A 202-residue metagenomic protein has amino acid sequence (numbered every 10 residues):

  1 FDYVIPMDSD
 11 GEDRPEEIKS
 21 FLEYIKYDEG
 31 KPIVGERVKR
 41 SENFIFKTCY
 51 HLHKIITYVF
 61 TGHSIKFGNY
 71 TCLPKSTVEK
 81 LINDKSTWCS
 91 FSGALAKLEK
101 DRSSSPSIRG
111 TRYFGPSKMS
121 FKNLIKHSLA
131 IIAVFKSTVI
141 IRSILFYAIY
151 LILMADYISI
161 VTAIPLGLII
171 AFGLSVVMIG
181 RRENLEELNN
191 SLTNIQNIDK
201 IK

Functional and structural regions predicted by a protein language model:
F1, D28-E29, Y147-Y150: Short, charged helix-to-loop "capping" segments that act as catalytic/coupling loops
F1-S9, E183: Short intrinsically disordered, low-complexity coil segments enriched in acidic
Y3-P6, P15-C89, T111-G115: Acceptor/aglycone-binding surface of glycosyltransferases and processive sugar-polymer synthases
G11-D13: Acidic metal-phosphate-binding loop of nucleotide-sugar-dependent transferases
I25, S76-T138: Catalytic donor/gating beta->alpha subdomain of glycosyltransferases that bind UDP-sugars
K39, T71-P74, L95-E99, Y113 (+3 more regions): Residue-level signal for alpha-helical context at structural boundaries
F46-T61, N123-S137, I141: Short hydrophobic helices that act as membrane-entry/anchoring signals
I140-K202: Membrane-embedded multi-pass helical conduit in multi-pass membrane proteins, especially envelope-biosynthetic
